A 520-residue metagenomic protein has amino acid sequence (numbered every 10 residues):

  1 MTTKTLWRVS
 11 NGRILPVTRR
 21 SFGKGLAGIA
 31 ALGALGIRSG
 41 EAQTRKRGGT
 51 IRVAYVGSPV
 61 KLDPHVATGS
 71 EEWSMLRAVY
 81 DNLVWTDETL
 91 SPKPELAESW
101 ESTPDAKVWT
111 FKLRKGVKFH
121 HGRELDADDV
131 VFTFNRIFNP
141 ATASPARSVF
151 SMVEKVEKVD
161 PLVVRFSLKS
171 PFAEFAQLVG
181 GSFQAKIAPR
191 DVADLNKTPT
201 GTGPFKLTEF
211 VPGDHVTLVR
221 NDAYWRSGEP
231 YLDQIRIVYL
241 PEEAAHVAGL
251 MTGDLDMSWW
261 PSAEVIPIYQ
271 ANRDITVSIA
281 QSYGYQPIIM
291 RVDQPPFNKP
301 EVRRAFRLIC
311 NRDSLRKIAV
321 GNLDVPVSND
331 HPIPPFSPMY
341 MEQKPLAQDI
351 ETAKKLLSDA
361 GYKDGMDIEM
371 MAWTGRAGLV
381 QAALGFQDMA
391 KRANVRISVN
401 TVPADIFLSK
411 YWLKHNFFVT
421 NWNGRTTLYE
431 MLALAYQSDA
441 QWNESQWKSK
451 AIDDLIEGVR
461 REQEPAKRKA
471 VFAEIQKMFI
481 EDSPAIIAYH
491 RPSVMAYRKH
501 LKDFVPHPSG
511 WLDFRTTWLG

Functional and structural regions predicted by a protein language model:
M1-T18, G28-A30: N-terminal secretory signal peptides
A54-P104, N135, T200-T202: N-terminal lobe/hinge region of extracytoplasmic solute-binding protein
D87-S91, F172, Q177-R236, E242-A244 (+3 more regions): Gly/Pro-rich hinge or "lid" segments in bacterial periplasmic/extracellular proteins
K112, A146-A188, E209: Surface-exposed binding/hinge segments that line and control ligand-binding clefts or catalytic entry sites
A193, A223-I268, Q387-D388, R396-S398: Ligand-site clamp/hinge motif
F205, D324-D359, R376-L379: Structural transition elements
I268, D293, F297-F336, Q381-A382 (+1 more regions): Periplasmic-binding protein-like
R392, R396-F407, M431-K499, G520: Extracytoplasmic/peripheral linker and loop segments enriched in polar/acidic and small residues with frequent Thr/Pro
